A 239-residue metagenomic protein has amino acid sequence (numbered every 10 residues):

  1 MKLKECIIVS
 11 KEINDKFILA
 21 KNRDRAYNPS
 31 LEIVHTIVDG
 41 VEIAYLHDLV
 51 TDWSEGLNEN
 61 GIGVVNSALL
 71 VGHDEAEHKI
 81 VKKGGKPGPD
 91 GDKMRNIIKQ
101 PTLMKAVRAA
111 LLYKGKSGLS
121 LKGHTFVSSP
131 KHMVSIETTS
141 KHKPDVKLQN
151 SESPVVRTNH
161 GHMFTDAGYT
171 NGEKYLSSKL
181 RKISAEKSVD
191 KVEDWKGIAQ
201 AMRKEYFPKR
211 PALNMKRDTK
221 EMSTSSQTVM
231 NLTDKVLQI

Functional and structural regions predicted by a protein language model:
M1-E5, S10-L111, S117-I239: C-terminal, well-structured catalytic/ligand-binding subdomain of enzymes
